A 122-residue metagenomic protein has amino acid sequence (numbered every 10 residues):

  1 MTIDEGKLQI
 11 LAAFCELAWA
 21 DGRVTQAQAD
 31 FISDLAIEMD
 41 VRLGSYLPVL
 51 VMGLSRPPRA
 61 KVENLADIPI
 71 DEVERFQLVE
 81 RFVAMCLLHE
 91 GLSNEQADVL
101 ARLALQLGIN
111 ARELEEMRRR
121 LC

Functional and structural regions predicted by a protein language model:
M1-C122: Small-residue-enriched hydrophobic alpha-helices in membranes
